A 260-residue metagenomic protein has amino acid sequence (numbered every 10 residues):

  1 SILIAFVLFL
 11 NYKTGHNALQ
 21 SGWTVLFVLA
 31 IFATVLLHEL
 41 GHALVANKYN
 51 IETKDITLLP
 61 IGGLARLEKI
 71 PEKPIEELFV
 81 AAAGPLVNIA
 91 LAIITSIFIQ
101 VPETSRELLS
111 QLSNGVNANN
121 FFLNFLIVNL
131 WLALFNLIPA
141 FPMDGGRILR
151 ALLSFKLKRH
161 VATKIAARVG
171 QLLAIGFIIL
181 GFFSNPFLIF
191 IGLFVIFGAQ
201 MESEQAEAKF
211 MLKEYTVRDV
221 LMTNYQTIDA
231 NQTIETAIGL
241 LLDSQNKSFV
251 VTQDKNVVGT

Functional and structural regions predicted by a protein language model:
S1-T260: Hydrophobic transmembrane alpha-helices and their immediate loop junctions in multi-pass integral membrane proteins
